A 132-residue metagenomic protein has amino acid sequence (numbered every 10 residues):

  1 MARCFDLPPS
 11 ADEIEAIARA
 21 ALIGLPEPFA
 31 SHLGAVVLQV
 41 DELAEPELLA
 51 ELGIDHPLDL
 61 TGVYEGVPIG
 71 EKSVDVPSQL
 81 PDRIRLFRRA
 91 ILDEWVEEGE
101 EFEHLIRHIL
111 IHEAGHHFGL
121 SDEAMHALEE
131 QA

Functional and structural regions predicted by a protein language model:
M1-L105, H117, S121-H126, A132: Active-site rim/adjacent substrate-binding subdomains
I109, E113-H117: Catalytic glutamate of the conserved HExxH
